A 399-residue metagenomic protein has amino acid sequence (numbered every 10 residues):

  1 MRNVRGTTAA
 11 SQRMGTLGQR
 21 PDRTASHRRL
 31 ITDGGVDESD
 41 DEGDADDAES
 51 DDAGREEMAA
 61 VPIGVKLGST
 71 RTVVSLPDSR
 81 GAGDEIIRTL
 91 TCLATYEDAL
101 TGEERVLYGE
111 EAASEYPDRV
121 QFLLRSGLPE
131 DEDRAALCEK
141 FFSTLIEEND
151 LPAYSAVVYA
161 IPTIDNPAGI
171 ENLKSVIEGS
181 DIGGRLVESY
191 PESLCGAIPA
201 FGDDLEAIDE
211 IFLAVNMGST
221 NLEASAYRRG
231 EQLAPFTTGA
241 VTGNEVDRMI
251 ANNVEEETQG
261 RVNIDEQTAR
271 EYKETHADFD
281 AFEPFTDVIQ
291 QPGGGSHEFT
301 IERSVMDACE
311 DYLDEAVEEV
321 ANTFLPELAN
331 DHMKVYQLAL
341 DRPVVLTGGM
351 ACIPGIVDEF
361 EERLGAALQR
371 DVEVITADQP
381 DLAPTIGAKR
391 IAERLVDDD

Functional and structural regions predicted by a protein language model:
M1-M58: Haloarchaeal acidic low-complexity proteome signature biased toward cell-envelope/secretome components but also
T16, D22, E56-V61, L67-G169 (+1 more regions): Conserved phosphate-binding loops in N-terminal lobes of ATP-dependent enzymes of the actin/Hsp70/sugar-kinase
D33-M58, V187-V215, T385-E393: Conserved phosphate-binding catalytic cores of ATP/NTP-utilizing and phosphoryl-transfer enzymes
R55-G83, L205-Q232: Gly/Thr-rich phosphate-binding beta-strand-loop-beta motif of the actin/hexokinase/Hsp70
T95-Y96, G102-E104, R228-E318, N322-A329 (+1 more regions): Phosphate-binding glycine-rich/basic clefts of nucleotide- and phosphate-handling proteins, predominantly
L128-L137, E188, C195, P199 (+1 more regions): Helical "lid/coupling" subdomains associated with nucleotide-phosphate turnover
I170-S180, V357-G365: Short, aromatic/basic amphipathic alpha-helical patches
G179-N263: Small-residue (GG/TT-enriched) beta-loop-alpha framework at ligand/catalytic clefts
